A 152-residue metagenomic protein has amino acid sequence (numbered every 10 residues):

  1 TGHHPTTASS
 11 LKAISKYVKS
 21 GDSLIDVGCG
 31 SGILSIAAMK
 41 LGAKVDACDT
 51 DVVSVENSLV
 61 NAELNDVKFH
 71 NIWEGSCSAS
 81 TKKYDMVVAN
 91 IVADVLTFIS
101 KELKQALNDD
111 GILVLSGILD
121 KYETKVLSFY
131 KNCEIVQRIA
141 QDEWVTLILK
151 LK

Functional and structural regions predicted by a protein language model:
T1-S80: Conserved SAM/SAH cofactor-binding pocket of Class I
T50-L151: S-adenosylmethionine
